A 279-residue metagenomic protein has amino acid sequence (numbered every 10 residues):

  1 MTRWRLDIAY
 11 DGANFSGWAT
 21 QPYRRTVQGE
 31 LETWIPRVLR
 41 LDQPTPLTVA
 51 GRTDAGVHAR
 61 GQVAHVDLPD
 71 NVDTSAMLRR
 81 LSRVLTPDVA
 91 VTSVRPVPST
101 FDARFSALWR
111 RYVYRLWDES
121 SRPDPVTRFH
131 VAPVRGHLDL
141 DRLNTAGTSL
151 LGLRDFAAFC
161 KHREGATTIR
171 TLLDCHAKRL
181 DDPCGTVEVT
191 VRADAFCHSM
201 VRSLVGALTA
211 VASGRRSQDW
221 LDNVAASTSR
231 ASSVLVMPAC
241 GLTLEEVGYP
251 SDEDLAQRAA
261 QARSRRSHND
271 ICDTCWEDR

Functional and structural regions predicted by a protein language model:
M1-R279: Structured-RNA-binding interfaces characteristic of tRNA pseudouridine synthases
